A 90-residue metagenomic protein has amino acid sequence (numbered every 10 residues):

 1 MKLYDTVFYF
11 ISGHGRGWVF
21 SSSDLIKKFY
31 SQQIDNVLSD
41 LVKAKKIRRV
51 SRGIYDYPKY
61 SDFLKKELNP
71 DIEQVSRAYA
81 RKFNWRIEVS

Functional and structural regions predicted by a protein language model:
M1-R81: Short beta-edge/loop segments at beta->alpha junctions of small alpha/beta modules that act as binding/recognition
Y79-S90: Ordered, amphipathic secondary-structure segments that act as subunit-interaction surfaces in large macromolecular
